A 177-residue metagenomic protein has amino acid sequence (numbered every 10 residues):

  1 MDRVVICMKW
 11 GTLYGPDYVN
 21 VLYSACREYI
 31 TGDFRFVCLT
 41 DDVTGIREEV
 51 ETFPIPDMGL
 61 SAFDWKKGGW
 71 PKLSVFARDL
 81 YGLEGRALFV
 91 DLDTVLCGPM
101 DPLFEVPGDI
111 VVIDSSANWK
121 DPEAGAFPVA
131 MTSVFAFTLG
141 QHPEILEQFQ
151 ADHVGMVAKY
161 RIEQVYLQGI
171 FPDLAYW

Functional and structural regions predicted by a protein language model:
M1-W177: Glycosyltransferase catalytic domains, chiefly GT-A lineage
